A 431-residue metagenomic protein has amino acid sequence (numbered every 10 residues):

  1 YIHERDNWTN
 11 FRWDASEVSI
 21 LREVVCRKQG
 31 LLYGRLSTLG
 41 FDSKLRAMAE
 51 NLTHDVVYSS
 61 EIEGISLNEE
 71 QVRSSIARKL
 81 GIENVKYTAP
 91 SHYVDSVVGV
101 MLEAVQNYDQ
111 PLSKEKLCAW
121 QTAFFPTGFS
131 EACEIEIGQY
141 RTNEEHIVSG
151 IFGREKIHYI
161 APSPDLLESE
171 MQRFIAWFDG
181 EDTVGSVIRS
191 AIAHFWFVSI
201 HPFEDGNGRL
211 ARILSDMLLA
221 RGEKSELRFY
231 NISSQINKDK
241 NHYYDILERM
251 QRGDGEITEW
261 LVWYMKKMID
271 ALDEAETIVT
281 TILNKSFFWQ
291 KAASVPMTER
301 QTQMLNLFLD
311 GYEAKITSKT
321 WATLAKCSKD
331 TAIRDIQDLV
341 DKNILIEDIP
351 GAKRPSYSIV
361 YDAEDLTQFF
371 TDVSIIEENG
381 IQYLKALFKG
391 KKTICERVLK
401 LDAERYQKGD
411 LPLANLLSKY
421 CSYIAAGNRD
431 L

Functional and structural regions predicted by a protein language model:
Y1-K389, I394-K400, Y406, P412-Y420 (+1 more regions): FIC/Doc superfamily catalytic core
N428-D430: Short, intrinsically disordered, charge-balanced linker/junction segments flanking boundaries in proteins
